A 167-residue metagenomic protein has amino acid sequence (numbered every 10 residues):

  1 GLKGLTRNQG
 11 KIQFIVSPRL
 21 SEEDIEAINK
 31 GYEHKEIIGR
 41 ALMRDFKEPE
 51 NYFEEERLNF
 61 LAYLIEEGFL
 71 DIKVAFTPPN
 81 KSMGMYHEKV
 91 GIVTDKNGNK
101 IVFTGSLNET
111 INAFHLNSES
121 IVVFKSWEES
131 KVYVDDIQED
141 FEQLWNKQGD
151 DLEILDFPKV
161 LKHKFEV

Functional and structural regions predicted by a protein language model:
G1-V167: PLD/PLD-like phosphodiesterase catalytic module centered on the HKD motif
